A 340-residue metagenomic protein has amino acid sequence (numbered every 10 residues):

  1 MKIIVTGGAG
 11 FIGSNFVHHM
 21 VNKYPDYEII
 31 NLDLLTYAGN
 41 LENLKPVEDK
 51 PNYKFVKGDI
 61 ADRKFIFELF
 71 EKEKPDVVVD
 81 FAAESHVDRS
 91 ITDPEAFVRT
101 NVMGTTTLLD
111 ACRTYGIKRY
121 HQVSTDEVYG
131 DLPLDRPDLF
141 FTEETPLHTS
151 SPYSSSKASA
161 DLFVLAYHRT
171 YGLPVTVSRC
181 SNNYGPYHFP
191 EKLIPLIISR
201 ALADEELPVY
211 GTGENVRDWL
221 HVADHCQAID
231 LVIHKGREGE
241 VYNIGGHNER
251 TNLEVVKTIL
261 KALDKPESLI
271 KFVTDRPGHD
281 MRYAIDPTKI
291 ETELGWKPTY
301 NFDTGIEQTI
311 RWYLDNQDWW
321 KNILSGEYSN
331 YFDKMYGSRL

Functional and structural regions predicted by a protein language model:
M1-N183, Y300, Q308, Y313-N316 (+1 more regions): N-terminal Rossmann-like NAD(P)+-binding domain of SDR-like oxidoreductases, especially those catalyzing
F16, P133, H188, L193 (+2 more regions): Acidic donor-diphosphate engagement hotspot in glycosyltransferases and nucleotidyltransferases that stabilizes
I29, G58-A61, P195, A201-L340: C-terminal substrate-binding subdomain of Rossmann-fold SDR/epimerase-dehydratase oxidoreductases
T36, F189, L193, T251: Short acidic-hydrophobic sequence patches enriched in Asp/Glu that either
L41-L44, L132-D135, H188-E191, V255-V256 (+1 more regions): Short aromatic-enriched loop/helix-cap "lid" or pocket-rim segments at secondary-structure transitions that line
P137, T149-S156, P186, P190-I194 (+1 more regions): The catalytic Tyr-centered alpha-helix of NAD(P)H-dependent dehydrogenases
S159, F163, Y167, I197 (+2 more regions): Hydrophobic alpha-helix immediately C-terminal to the catalytic Tyr-X-X-X-Lys motif of short-chain
